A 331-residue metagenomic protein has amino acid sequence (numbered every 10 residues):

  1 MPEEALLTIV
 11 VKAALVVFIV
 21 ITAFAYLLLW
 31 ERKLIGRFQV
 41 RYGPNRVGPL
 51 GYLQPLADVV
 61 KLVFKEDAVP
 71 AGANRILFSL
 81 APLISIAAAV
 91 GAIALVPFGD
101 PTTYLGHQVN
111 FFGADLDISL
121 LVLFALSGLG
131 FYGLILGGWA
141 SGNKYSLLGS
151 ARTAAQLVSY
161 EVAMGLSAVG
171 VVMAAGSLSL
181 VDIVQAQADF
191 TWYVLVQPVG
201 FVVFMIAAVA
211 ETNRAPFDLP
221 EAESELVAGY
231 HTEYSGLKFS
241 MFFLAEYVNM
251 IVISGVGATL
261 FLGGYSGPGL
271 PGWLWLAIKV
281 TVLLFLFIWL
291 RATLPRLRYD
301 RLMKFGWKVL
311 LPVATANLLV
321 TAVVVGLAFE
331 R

Functional and structural regions predicted by a protein language model:
M1-R331: Selective transmembrane helix interface/packing segments
